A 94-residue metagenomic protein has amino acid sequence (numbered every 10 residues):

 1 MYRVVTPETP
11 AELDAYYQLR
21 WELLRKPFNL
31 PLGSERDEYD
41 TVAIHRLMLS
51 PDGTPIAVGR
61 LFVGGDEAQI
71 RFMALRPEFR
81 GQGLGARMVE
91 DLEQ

Functional and structural regions predicted by a protein language model:
M1-A11: Conserved N-terminal entry element of GNAT/NAT acetyltransferase domains
A15: Charged catalytic carboxylate motif
Q18-D52: Active-site rim helix/loop that mediates acceptor-substrate recognition in acyltransferases
P27, F72, G81-G83: Short glycine/serine/threonine-biased micro-segments
L47, T54-F62, E67-A74: Conserved beta-strand in the GNAT
I56, E90-Q94: Short, intrinsically disordered, charge-balanced linker/junction segments flanking boundaries in proteins
F79, G83-D91: Conserved acetyl-CoA pyrophosphate-binding loop and the N-cap/start of the following alpha-helix in GNAT-like
